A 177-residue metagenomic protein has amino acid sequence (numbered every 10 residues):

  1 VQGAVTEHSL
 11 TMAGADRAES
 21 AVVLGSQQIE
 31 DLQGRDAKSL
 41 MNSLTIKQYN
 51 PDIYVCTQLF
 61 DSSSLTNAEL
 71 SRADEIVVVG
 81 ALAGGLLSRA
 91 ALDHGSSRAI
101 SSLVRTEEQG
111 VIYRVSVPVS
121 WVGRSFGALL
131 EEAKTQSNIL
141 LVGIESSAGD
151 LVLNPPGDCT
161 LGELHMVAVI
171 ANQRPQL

Functional and structural regions predicted by a protein language model:
V1-L177: Cytosolic regulatory regions of ion transport systems
